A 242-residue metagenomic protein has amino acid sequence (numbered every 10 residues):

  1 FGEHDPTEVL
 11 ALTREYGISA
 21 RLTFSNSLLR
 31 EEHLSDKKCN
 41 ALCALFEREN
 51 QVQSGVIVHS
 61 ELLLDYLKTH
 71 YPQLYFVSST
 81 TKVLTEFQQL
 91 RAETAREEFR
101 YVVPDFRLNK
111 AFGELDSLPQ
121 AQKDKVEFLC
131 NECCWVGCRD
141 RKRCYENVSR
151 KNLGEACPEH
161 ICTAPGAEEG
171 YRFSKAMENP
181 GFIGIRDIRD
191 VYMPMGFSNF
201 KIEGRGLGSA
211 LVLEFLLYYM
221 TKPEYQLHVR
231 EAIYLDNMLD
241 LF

Functional and structural regions predicted by a protein language model:
F1-E93, F99-F242: Active-site pocket-lining/capping segments in soluble small-molecule metabolic enzymes
